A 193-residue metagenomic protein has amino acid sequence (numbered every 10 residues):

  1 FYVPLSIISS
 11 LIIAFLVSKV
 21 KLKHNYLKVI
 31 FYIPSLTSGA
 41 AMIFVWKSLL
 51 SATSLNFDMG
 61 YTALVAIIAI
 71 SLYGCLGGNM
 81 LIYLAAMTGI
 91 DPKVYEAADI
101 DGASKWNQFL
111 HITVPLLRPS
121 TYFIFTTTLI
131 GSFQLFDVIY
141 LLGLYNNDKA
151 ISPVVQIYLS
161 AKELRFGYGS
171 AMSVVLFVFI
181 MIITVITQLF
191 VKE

Functional and structural regions predicted by a protein language model:
F1-E193: A structural signal for multi-pass alpha-helical bundles of membrane permease subunits that mediate small-molecule
